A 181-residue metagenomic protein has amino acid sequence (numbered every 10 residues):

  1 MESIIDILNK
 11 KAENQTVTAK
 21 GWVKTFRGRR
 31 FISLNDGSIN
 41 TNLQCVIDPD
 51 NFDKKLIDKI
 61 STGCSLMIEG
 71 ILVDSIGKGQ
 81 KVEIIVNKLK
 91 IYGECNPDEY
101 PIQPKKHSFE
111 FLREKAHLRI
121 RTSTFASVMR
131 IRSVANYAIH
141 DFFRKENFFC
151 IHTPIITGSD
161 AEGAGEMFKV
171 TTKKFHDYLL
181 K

Functional and structural regions predicted by a protein language model:
S3-K181: Class II aminoacyl-tRNA synthetase-like tRNA-binding/catalytic domains
